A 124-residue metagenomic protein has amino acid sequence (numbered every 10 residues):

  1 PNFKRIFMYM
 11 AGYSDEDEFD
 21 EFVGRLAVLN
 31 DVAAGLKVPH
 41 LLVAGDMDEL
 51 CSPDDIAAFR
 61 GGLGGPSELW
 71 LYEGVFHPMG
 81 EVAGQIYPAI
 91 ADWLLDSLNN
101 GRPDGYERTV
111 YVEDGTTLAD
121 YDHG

Functional and structural regions predicted by a protein language model:
P1-F22: Hydrolase active-site cap/lid region
G24-A33: A short, acidic, amphipathic alpha-helical segment used as a generic capping/interface helix at domain edges
A33-K37, G62-G64: Short, conserved loop/helix-junction motifs that constitute active-site signature segments in enzyme catalytic cores
G35-K37, L42-A44, D48: Short beta-strand/loop motif that positions the catalytic acidic residue of the alpha/beta-hydrolase fold
E49-D55: Conserved alpha/beta-hydrolase "acid-adjacent" motif
R60-P78, A89: Catalytic histidine neighborhood in serine/cysteine hydrolases with alpha/beta-hydrolase-type architecture
G74-Y87, G105-E107: Catalytic histidine-centered segment of alpha/beta-hydrolase-like enzymes
D96-G124: Alpha/beta-hydrolase-fold serine-hydrolase catalytic core, especially in secreted/extracellular enzymes
